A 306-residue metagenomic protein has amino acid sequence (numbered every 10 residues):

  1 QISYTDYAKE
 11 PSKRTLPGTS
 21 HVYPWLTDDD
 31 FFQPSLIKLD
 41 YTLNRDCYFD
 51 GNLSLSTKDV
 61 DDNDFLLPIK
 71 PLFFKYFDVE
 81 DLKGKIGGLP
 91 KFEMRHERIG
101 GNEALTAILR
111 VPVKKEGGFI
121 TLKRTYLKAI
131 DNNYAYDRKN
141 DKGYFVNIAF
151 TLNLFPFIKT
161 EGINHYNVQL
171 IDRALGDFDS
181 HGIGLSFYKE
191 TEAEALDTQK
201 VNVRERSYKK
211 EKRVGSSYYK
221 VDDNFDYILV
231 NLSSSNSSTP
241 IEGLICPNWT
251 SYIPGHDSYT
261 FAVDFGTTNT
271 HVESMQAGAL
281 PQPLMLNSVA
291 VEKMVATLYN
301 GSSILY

Functional and structural regions predicted by a protein language model:
Q1-Y306: Early-domain small/polar-rich strand-loop-helix modules and first-structured segments of the mature chain
